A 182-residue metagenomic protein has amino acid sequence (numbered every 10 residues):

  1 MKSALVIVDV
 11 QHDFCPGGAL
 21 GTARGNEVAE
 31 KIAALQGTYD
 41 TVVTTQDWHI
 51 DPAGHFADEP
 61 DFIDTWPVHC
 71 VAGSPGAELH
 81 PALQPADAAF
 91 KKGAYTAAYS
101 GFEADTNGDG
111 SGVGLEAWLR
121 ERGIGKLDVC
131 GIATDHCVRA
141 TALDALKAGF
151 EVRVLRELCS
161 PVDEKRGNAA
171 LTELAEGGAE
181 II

Functional and structural regions predicted by a protein language model:
M1-T96, F102, E121, G125 (+2 more regions): Active-site acidic carboxylates
N26, T106-A117: Active-site glycine-rich loop that binds ribose-phosphate moieties when present
T45, T134, T141: Ser/Thr-centric signal marking residues that sit in or immediately flank functional binding/regulatory motifs
S100-E103, R139-T141: A short secondary-structure junction signal
I124-C137, R156-C159: Glycine-rich anion-binding loop/nest that anchors nucleotide
A142, L146: Gly/Ala-rich phosphate-binding loop of Rossmann-like dinucleotide-binding domains, activating on the conserved
